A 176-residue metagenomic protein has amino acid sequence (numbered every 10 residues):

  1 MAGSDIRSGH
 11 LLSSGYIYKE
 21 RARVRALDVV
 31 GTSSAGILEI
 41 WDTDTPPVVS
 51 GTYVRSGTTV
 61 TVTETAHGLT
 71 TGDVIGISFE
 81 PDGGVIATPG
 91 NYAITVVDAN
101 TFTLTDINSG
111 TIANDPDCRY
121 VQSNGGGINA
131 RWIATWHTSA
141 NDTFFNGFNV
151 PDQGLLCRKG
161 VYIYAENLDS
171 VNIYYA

Functional and structural regions predicted by a protein language model:
M1-V48, G76, A87-T88, T95-N100 (+1 more regions): Surface-exposed, low-hydrophobicity beta-strand/loop segments enriched in small/polar/acidic residues
P47-G127: Small/polar beta-strand repeat architecture
